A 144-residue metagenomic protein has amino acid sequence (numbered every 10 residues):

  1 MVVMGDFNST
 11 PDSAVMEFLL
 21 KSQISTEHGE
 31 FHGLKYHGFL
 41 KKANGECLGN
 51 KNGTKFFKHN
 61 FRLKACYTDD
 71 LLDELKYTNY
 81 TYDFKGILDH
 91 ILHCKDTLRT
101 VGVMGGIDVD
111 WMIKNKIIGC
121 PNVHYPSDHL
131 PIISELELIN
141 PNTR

Functional and structural regions predicted by a protein language model:
M1-V2, F7-R144: Metal-dependent phosphoester-hydrolase catalytic domains
